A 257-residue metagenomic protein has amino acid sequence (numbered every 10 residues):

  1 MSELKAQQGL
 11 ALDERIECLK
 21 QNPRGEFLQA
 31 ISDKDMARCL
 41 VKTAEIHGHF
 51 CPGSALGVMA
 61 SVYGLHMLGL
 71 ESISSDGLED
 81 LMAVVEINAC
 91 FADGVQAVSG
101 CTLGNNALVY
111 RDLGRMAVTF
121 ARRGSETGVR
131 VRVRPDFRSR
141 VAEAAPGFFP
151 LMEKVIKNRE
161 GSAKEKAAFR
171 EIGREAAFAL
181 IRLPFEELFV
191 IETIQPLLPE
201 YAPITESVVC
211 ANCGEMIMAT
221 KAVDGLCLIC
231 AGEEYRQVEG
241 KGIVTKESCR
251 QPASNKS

Functional and structural regions predicted by a protein language model:
S2-F50, G57-S257: Non-transmembrane, aqueous-exposed alpha-helical and coiled segments at domain scale
